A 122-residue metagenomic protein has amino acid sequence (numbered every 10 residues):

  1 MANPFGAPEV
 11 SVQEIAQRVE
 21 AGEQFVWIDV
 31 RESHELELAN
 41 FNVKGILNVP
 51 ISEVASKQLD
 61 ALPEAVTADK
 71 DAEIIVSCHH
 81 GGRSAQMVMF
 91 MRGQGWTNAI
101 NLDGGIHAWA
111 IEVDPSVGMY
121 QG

Functional and structural regions predicted by a protein language model:
M1-V26, S33-E73, G82-G122: Rhodanese-like catalytic fold shared by cysteine-dependent sulfurtransferases and DSP/PTP-type phosphatases
V76-S77: Short, surface-exposed ligand- or partner-binding patches at beta-edge/loop junctions that are enriched in aromatics
